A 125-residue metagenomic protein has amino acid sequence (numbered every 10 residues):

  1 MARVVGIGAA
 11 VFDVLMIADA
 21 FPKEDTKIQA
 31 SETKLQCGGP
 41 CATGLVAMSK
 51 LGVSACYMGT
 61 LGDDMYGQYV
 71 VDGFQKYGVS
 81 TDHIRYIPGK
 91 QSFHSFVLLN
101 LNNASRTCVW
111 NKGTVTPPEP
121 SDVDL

Functional and structural regions predicted by a protein language model:
M1-T60, M65-Y69, K76: Glycine-rich phosphate/adenosyl-contacting loop at the front of the ribokinase-like
A2, S92-H94, S105: Change "...and in nucleic-acid phosphodiester-cleaving endonucleases..." to "...and in nucleic-acid processing enzymes
K23-K27, Q75-G78, N103, V115-P118: Short, low-complexity, polar/charged sequence segments that are solvent-exposed and flexible
Q36-T43, P88-Q91, V115-P120: Short secondary-structure boundary/capping elements
Q68-V70, H94-F96: Short secondary-structure transition/capping segments
G73-G89: A glycine-rich helix N-cap at a beta->alpha junction
R85-I87, V97-L125: Conserved phosphate-binding/catalytic loop of the ribokinase/pfkB sugar-kinase fold
